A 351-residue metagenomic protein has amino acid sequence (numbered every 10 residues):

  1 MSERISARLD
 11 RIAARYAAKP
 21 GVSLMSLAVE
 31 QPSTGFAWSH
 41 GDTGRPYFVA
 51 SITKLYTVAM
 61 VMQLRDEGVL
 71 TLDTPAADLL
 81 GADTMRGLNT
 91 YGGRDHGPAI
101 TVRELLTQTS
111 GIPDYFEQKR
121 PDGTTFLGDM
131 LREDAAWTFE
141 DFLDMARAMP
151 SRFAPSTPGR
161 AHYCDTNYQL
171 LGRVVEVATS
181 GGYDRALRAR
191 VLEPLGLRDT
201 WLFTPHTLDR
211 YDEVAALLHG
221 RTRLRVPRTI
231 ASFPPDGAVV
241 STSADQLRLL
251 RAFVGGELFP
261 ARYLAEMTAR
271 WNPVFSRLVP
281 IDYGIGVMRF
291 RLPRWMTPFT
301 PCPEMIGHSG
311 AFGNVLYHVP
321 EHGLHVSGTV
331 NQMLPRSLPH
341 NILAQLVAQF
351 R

Functional and structural regions predicted by a protein language model:
M1-H40, G44-F48, D78, P158-G159 (+4 more regions): Catalytic loop of the DD-peptidase/beta-lactamase superfamily, centered on the K-T-G motif and neighboring
E3, A18-M25, Q31, T43-H162: Active-site-proximal loop and beta-strand segments within enzyme catalytic domains
S51, D165, H308: Conserved strand-loop elements at the edges of beta-sheets that form or border functional pockets
L55-V58, T166-G172, A244-R248: Well-ordered alpha-helical segments within folded domains of soluble proteins
D66-E117, A148, R173, V177-T222 (+2 more regions): Active-site helix/loop module of the DD-peptidase/beta-lactamase fold, centered on the serine-lysine SxxK catalytic
I112, Y168, Q332-L334: Solvent-exposed loop/turn segments at secondary-structure junctions within structured extracellular/periplasmic domains
